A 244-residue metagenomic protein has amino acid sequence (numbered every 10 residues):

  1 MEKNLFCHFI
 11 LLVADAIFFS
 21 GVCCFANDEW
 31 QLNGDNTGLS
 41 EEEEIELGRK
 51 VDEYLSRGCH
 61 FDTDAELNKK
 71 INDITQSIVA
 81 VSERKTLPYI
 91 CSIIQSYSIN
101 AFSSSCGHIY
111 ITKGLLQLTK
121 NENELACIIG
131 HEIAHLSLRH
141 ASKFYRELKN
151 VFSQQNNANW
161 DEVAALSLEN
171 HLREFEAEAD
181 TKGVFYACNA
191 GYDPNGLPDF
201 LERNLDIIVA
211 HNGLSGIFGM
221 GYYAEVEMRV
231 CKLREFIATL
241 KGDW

Functional and structural regions predicted by a protein language model:
M1-C7: Positively charged n-region of N-terminal signal peptides that target proteins for export
K3, F19-S20: Secretory pathway export signals and precursors
H8, L12-D15, G21-W244: A Zn2+-metalloprotease active-site environment signal
